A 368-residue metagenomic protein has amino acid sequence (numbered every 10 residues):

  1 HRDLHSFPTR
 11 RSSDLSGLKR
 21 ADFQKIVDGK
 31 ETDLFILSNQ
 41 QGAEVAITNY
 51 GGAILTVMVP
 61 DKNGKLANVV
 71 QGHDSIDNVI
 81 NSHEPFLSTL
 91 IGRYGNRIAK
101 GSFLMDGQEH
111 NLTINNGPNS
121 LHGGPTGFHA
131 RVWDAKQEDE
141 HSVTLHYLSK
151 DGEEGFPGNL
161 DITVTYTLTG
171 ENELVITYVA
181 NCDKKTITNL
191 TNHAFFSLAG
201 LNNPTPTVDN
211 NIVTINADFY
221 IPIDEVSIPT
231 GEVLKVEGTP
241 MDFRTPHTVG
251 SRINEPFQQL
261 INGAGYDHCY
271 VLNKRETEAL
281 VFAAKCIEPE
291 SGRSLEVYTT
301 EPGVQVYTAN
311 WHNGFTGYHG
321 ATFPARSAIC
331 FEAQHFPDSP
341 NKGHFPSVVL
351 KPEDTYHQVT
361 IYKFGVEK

Functional and structural regions predicted by a protein language model:
H1, H5-S12: Short, small-residue-biased leader/transition segments that mark boundaries at the very start of proteins
S13-A43, N49-K368: An exposed, glycine/acidic-rich loop-and-rim segment of catalytic or binding clefts
